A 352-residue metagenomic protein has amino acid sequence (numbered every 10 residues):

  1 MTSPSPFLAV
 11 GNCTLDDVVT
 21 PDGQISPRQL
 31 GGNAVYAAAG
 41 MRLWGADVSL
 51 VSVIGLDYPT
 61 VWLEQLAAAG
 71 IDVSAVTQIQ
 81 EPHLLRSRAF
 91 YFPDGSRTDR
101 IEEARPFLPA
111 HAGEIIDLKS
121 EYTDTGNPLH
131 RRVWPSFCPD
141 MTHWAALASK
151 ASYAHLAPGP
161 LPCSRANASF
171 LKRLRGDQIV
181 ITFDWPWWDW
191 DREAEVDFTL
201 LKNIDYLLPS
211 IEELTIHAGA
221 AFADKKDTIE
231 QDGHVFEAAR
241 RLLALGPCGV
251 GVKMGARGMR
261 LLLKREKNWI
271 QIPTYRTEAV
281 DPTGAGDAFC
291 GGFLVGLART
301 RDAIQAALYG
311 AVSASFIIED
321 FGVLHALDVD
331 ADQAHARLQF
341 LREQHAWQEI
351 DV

Functional and structural regions predicted by a protein language model:
M1-P21: Positively charged, low-complexity intrinsically disordered leader regions
M1-S5, G176, A220-V352: Conserved phosphate-binding/catalytic region of the ribokinase-like
L15-T20, D47-Y153, H335-V352: Conserved N-terminal subdomain of the carbohydrate kinase-like
G23-A39: Short catalytic helix/loop segments, enriched in acidic residues and glycine and frequently bearing histidine
A38-D47, G296-R299: Alpha-helix C-terminal capping segments
A39, S87-F90, M259-L262: Short beta-strand scaffold segments in enzyme catalytic cores
M41, S210, G286: Short, conserved phosphate/pyrophosphate- and ester-handling motifs at nucleotide-, phospho-/glycolipid
A151-R240, R257-G258, K264: Conserved beta-alpha-beta core of the PfkB/ribokinase-like small-molecule kinase fold
